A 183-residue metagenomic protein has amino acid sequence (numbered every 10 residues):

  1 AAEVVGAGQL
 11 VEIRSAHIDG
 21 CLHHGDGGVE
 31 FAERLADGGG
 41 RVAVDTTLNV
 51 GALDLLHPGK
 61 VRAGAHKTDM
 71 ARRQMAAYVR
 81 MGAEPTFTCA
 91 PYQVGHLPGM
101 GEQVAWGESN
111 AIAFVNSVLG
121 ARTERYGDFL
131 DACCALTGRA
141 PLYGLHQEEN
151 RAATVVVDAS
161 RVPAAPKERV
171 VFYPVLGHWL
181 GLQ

Functional and structural regions predicted by a protein language model:
A1-Q183: Non-transmembrane, aqueous-exposed alpha-helical and coiled segments at domain scale
